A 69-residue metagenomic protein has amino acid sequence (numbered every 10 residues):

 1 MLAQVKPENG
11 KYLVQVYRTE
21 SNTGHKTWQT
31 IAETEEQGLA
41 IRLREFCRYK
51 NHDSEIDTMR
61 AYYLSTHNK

Functional and structural regions predicted by a protein language model:
M1, L64-K69: Short intrinsically disordered terminal tails
L2-T30: Short aromatic-glycine-(Arg/Gly/Cys) micro-motifs in beta-strand/loop hairpins
Y12, Y17, Y49, Y62-Y63: Sequence-level detector for tyrosine residue identity
T23-T27, A32-Y62: A short, charged, amphipathic alpha-helix used as a generic interaction element across diverse proteins
